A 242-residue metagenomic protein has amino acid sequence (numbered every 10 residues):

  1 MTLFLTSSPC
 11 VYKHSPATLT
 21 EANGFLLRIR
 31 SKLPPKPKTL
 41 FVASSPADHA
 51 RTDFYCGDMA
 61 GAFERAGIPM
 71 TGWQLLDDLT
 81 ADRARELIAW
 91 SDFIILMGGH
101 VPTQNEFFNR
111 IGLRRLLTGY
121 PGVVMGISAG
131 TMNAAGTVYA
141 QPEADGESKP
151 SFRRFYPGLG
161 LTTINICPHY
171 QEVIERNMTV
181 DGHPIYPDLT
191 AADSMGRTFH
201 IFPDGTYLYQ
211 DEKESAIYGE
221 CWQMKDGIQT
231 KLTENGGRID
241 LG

Functional and structural regions predicted by a protein language model:
M1-P35, D53-G57, G61, A140 (+1 more regions): C-terminal and late-domain segments of enzyme folds
F4-L5, F93-M97, M125-G126, N165-I166: Structural motif
P9, S45, G99-V101, A129-G130 (+1 more regions): Short glycine-rich anion-binding loops that position phosphate/pyrophosphate groups of nucleotides and phosphorylated
L40-T103: Portal/gating segments that form or line small-molecule/metal binding sites
L87-W90, R110-G122: Catalytic-core regions built around general acid/base machinery
S91, Y120-P121, T162, G196: Short, well-ordered alpha-helix to beta-strand connector turns
L96-M97, T118-T137: Catalytic nucleophile loop
V101-R110, N177: Glycine/threonine-rich flexible loop motifs
